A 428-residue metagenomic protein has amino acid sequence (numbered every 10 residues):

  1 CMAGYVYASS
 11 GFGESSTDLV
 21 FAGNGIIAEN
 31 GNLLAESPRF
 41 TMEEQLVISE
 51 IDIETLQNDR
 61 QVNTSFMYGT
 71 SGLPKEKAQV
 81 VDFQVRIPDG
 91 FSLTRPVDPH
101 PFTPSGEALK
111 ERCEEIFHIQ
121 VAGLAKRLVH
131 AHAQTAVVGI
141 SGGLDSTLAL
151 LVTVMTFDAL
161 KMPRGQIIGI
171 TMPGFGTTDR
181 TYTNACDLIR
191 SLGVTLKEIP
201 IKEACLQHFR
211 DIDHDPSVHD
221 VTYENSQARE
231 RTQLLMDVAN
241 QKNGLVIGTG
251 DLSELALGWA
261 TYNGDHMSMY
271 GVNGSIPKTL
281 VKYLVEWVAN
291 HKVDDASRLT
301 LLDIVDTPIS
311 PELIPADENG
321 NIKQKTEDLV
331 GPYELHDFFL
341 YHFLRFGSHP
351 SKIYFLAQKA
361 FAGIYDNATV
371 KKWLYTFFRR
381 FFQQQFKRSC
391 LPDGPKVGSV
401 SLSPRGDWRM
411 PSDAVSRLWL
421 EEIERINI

Functional and structural regions predicted by a protein language model:
C1-A3, F12-S15, E29-N32, E36-S37 (+3 more regions): ATP/NTP-dependent adenylation/nucleotidyl-transfer catalytic domains that generate, transfer, or process NMP-activated
Y7: NTP-handling and nucleic-acid-processing catalytic cores
S15-F21: Short loop/turn motifs at secondary-structure junctions and domain boundaries
F21-G23, A136: Short loop/turn microsegments at loop-to-beta-strand junctions
G23-I27, Q45-S49: Short beta-strand scaffold segments in enzyme catalytic cores
